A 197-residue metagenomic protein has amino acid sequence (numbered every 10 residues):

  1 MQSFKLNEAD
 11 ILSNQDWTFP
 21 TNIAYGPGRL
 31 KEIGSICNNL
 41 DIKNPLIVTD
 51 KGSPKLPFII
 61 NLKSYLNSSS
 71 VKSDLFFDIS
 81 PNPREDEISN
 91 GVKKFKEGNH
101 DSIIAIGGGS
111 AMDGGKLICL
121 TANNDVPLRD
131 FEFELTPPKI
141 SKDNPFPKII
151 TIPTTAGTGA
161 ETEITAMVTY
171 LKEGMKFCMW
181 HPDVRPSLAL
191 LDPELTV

Functional and structural regions predicted by a protein language model:
M1-F76: An N-terminal, well-structured beta->alpha segment
G28, L40, P57, N61 (+3 more regions): Conserved active-site and cofactor/substrate-binding residues in soluble primary-metabolism enzymes
L40, V71, G98, N144-P145: Structured loop/turn residues at beta-strand edges in well-structured enzyme cores
I42-N44, H100, P186: Local beta-strand N-terminus motif with an aromatic residue
L46-I47, S102-I104, I150: Conserved beta-strand elements of the Class I
P54-R129: N-terminal small/polar loop signature for handling phosphorylated ligands or for N-terminal nucleophile
N124-V197: A glycine/threonine-rich phosphate-anchoring loop and its flanking beta-alpha core in nucleotide/phosphate-binding
